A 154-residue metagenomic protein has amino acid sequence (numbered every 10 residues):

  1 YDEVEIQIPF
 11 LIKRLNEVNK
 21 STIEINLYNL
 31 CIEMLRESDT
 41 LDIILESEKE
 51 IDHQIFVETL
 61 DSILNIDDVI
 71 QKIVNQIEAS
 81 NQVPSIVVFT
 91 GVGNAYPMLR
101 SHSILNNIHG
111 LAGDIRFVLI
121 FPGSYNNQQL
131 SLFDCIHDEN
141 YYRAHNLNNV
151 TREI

Functional and structural regions predicted by a protein language model:
Y1-E3, L30-C31, L60-I66, G93-P97 (+1 more regions): Short acidic, S/G/P-rich loop/turn micro-motifs used as interaction or catalytic elements
Y1-N16, K20: Glycine-rich P-loop/Walker A and Walker A-like loops and their local beta1-loop-alpha1 context in P-loop NTPases
E3-P9, E33-S38, P97-S103, Q128-L132: A short acidic (Asp/Glu
I12, V74, L105-H109: Short amphipathic alpha-helical segments and helix-helix/interface helices
T22-V69: Long, charge-dense
N65-N81: Mid-core helix/loop region of P-loop NTP-binding domains shared across ATPases and GTPases
Q82-M98: Conserved P-loop NTPase "ATPase switch" module shared by AAA+ and STAND
R100-I154: Glycine-rich, aromatic-bearing surface loops/beta-hairpins
